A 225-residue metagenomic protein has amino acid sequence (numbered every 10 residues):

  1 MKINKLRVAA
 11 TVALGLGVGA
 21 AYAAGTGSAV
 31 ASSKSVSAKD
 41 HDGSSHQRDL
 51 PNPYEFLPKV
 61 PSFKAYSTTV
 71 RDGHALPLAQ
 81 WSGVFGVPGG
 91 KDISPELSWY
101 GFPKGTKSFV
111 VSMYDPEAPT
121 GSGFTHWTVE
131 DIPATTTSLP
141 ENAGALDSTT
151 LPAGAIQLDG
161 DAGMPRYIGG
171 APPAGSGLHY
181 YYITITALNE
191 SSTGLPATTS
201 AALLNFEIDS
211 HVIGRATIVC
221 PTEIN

Functional and structural regions predicted by a protein language model:
K2-A10: Bacterial N-terminal signal peptides that target proteins for export
N4, G15-G17, H211: Short, flexible coil/linker elements and helix-boundary hinge sites characteristic of intrinsically disordered
A9-A20: Bacterial N-terminal signal peptides
A24-N225: N-terminus-centered regions that define maturation/targeting leaders and the start of the first functional domain
